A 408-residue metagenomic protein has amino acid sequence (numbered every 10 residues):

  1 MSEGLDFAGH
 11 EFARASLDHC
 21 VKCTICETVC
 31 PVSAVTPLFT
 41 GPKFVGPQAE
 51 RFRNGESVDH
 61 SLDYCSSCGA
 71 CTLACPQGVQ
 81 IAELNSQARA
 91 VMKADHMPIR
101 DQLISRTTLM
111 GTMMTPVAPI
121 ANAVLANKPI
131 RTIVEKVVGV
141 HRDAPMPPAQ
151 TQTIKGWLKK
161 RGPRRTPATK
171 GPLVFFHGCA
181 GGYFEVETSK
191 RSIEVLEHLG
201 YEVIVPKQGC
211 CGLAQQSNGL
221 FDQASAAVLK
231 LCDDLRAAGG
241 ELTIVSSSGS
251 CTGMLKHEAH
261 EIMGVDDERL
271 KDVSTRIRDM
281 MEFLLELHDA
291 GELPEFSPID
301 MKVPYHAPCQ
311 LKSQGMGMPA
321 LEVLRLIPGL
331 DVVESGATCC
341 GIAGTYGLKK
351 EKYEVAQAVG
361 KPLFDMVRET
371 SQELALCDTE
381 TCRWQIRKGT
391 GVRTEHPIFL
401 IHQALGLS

Functional and structural regions predicted by a protein language model:
M1-G9, V32-S61, G78-S105, E395-H402: Non-heme iron-sulfur electron-transfer modules
L5-L17, F52-L62, L196-G200, L326-G329: Short, intrinsically disordered, charge-biased short linear motifs at domain edges
H10, I81-S408: Iron-sulfur cluster-binding electron-transfer modules in prokaryotic oxidoreductases
R14-S33, S57-V79, G111, Y183 (+2 more regions): Cysteine-centered iron-sulfur cluster-binding motifs in ferredoxin-type domains/subunits of redox enzymes
